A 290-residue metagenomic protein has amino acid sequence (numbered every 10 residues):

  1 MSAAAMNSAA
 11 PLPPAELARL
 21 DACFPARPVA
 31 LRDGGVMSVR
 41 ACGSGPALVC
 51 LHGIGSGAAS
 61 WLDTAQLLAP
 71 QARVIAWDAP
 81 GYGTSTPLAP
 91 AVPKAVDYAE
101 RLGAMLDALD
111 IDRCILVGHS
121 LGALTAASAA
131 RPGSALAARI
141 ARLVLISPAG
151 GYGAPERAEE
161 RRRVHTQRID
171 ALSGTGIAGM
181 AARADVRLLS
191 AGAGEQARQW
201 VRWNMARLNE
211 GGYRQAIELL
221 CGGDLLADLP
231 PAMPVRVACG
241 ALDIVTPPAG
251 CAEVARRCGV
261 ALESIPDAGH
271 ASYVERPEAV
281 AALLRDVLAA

Functional and structural regions predicted by a protein language model:
M1-P28: An N-terminal hydrophobic leader/cap segment in hydrolases
L20, F24, R32-G35, R40 (+5 more regions): Active-site loop/oxyanion-hole signature of alpha/beta-hydrolase fold enzymes
H52-I54, C114, G118-S120, G240: Conserved alpha/beta-hydrolase "nucleophile elbow" surrounding the catalytic nucleophile
G53-D63, V74: Serine-hydrolase catalytic-loop signature spanning alpha/beta hydrolases and amidase-signature enzymes
A127-R131, A137-S173, A181: Flexible "cap/lid" loop of the alpha/beta hydrolase fold
E156-R162, S173-P230: Conserved alpha/beta-hydrolase catalytic His-Asp/Glu region
P234-A268, V274: Conserved loop-alpha-helix segment in the C-terminal half of the alpha/beta-hydrolase fold that carries the catalytic
V274-D286: Post-His helix in hydrolase/transferase enzymes
